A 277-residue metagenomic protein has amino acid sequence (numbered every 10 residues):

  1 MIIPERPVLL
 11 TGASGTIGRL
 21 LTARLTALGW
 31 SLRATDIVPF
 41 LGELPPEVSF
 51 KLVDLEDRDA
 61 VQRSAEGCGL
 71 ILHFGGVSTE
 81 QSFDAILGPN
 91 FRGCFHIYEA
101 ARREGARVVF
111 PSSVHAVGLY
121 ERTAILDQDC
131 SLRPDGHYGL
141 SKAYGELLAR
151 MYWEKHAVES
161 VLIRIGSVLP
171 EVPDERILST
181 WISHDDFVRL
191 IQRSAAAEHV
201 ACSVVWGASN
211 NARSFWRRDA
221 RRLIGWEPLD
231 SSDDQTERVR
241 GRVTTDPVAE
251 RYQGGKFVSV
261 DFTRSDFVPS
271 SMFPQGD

Functional and structural regions predicted by a protein language model:
V8-L28: N-terminal Rossmann NAD(P)H-binding glycine-rich loop of SDR-like oxidoreductase domains
L41, S49, V53-P89: NAD(P)H-binding glycine-rich loop region in Rossmannoid oxidoreductase-like domains and their noncatalytic homologs
V53-E56, A85-H96, L132, L140-A143 (+1 more regions): Glycine-rich NAD(P)-binding loop of the Rossmann-fold in SDR/ketoreductase-type enzymes
E66, S82-V108: NAD(P)-cofactor binding segment of oxidoreductase domains
G88, E121-S160: Catalytic helix-loop patch of NAD(P)-dependent Rossmann-fold dehydrogenases
H96-R133: Conserved Rossmann-fold NAD(P)-dependent oxidoreductase catalytic core, especially the SDR/UDP-sugar
I165-E171, W181-C202, N210: Alpha-helical substrate-binding/gating segment
N210-E227, S231, R242-P274: Conserved C-terminal active-site "lid" loop/helix of NAD(P)H-dependent oxidoreductases that clamps the redox cofactor
